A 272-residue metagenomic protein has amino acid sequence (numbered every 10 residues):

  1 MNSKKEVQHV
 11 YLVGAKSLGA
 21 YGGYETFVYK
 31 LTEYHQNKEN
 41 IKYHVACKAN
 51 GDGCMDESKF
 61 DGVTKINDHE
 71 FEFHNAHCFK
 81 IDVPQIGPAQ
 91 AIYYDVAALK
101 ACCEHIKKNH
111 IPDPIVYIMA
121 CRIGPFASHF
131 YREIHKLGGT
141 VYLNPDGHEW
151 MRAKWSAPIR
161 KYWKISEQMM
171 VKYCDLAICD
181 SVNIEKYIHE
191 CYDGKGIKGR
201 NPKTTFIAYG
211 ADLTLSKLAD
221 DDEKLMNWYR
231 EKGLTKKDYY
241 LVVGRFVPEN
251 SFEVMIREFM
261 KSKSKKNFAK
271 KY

Functional and structural regions predicted by a protein language model:
K5-V7, L12-Y21, Y34-P88, I184 (+3 more regions): N-terminal strand-loop element at the rim of the active site of nucleotide-sugar-dependent glycosyltransferases
V10-V13, Y229-N250, I256-K261: Conserved donor-binding/catalytic core segment of Leloir-type glycosyltransferases
L31-K38, Y131, P248-A269: Short hydrophobic signal-anchor/transmembrane segments that target glycosyltransferases and glycosylation machinery
S58-I66, K217-G233: A short helix/loop element that forms part of the nucleotide-sugar donor recognition site in Leloir-type
F73-K100, R152-I159: A short, charged, and often flexible helix/loop element on the N-terminal side of the glycosyltransferase catalytic
Q90-C102, D113-D146: An aromatic- and histidine-rich active-site surface loop
I159-C179: Membrane-proximal helix-turn-helix segments that form the acceptor-binding/catalytic region of lipid-linked
K172-K203, A211-S216, E223-L225: A short, active-site helix/loop in glycosyltransferases that binds the activated sugar's phosphate group
